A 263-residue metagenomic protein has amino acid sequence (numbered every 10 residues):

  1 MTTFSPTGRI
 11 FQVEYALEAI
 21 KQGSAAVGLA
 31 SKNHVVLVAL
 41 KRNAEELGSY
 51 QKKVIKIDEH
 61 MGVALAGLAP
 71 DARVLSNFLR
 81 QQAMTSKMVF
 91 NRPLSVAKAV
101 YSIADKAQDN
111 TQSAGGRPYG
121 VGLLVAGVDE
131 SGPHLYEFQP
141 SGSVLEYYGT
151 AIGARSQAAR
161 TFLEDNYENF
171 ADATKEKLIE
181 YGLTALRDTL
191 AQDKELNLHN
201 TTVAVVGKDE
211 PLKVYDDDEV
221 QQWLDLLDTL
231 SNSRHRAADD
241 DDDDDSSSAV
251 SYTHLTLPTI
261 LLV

Functional and structural regions predicted by a protein language model:
M1-K21, I57-Y136: Contiguous domain-boundary segments centered on the initiation and propagation of an alpha-helix
M1-L47: N-terminal, positively charged regions that mediate nucleic acid binding
Y15-E18, A25-V27, Y50-V54, D109-G115 (+3 more regions): A generic local secondary-structure boundary/capping motif
A30-H34, G127-G132, Q139-P140, V206-E210: Short acidic-glycine loop/turn motifs at beta-strand connectors
P93-V96, S113-P118, F170-I179, D188-A204: Flexible, glycine/charged-enriched surface loops at secondary-structure junctions
G132-E164: A structural signal for small-residue-enriched, beta-sheet-centric alpha/beta enzyme cores and oligomeric scaffold folds
A171, I179, H199-S251: Intrinsically disordered, low-complexity regulatory regions in eukaryotic proteins
T253-T259: Conserved small/polar residues in nucleotide/adenosyl-binding loops
